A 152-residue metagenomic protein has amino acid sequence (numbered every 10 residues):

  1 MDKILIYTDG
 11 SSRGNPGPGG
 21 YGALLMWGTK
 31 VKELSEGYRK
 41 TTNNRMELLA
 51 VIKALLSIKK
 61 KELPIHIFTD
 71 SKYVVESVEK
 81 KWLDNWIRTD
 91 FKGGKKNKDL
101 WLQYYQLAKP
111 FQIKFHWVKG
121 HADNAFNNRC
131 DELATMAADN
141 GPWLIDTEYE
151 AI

Functional and structural regions predicted by a protein language model:
M1-L49, L55-L63, M136, P142-I152: RNase H-like nuclease fold core
S11-P18, I52-R129, L133, A138 (+1 more regions): RNase H catalytic domain
